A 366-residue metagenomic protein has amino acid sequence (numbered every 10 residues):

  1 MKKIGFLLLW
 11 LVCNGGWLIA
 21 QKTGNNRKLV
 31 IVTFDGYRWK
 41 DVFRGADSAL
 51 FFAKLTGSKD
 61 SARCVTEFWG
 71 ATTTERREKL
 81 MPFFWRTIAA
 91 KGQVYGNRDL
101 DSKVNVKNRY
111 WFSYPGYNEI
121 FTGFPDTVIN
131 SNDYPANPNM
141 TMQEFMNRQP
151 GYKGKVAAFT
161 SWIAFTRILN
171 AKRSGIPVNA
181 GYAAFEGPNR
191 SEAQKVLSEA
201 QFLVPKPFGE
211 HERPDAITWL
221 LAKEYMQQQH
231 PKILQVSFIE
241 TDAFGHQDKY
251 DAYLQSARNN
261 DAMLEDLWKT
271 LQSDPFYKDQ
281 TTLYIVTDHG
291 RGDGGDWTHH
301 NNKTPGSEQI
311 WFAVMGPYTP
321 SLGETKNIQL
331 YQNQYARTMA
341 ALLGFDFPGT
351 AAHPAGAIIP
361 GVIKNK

Functional and structural regions predicted by a protein language model:
M1-N25: Bacterial Sec-dependent N-terminal signal peptides
V30-I31, W39, D261-H299, M339: Metal-dependent active-site segment of extracytoplasmic phospho-/sulfohydrolases and closely related
R44-Y110: Short, structured active-site-proximal loop/turn typified by the sulfatase FGly-forming signature C/S-X-P-X-R
A53, I285-M315: Histidine-centered active-site microenvironments of extracellular/periplasmic hydrolases and transferases
R109-F202: Catalytic-site neighborhoods of secreted/periplasmic enzymes that process anionic sulfate/phosphate groups
Y117-G123, N301-F345: Substrate-binding rim/cap in mid-to-C-terminal beta-strand-loop elements of soluble/periplasmic
K172, K223-D266: Active-site His/acidic residue clusters
F345-K366: Polar, surface-exposed loop/tail segments that function as active-site lids or cofactor/substrate-recognition elements
